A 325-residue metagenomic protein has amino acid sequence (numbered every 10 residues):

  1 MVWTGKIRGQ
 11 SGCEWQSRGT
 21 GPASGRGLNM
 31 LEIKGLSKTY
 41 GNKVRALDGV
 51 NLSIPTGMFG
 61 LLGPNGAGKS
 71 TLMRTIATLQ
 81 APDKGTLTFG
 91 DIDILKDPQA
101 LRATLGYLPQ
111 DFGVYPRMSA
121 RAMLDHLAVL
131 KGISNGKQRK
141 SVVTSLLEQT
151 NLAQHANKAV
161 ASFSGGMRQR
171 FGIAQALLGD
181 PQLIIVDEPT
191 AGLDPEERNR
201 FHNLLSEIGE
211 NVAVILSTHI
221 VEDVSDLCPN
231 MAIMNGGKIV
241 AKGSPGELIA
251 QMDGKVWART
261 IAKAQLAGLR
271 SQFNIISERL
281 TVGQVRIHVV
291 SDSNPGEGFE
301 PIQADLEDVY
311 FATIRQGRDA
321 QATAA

Functional and structural regions predicted by a protein language model:
L31, A46-L47, R102: Conserved structural motif at the start of ABC-family nucleotide-binding domains
P64-G68: Walker A (P-loop) phosphate-binding loop of ABC-type ATPase nucleotide-binding domains
A77: Helix-to-loop junction immediately C-terminal to a conserved catalytic motif
G85-K96, A100-L101: Conserved ABC transporter NBD signature motif
D125, V129-G132, K137-H155: Conserved ABC ATPase "signature" region
I184-E188, L193: Catalytic Walker B motif of ABC-type/P-loop ATPase nucleotide-binding domains
R200-H288: ABC transporter nucleotide-binding domain
